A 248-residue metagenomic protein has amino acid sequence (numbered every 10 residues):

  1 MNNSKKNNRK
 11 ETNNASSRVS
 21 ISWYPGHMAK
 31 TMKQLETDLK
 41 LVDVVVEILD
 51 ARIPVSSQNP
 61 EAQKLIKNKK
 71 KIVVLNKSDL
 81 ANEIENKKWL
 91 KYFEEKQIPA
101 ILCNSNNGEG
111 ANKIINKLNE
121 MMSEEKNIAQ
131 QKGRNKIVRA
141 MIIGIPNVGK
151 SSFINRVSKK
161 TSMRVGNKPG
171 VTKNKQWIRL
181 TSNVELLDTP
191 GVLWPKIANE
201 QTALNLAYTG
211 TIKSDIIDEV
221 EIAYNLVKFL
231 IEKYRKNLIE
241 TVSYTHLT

Functional and structural regions predicted by a protein language model:
N2-V45, R52-E61, L65-K71, I84 (+2 more regions): Helix-rich effector regions associated with P-loop NTPase G domains
I48-A51, V74-N82, C103-E109, T209: G-domain G4 guanine-recognition motif of GTPases
L49-R52, S78, F93, V157 (+1 more regions): Anionic group-transfer/hydrolysis microenvironments
N82-R139: Canonical P-loop GTPase G-domain recognition
I137, K160, K175: Short coil/loop residues immediately preceding or within conserved phosphate-binding loops of NTP-utilizing enzyme
A140-K159: Glycine-rich phosphate-binding P-loop
K159-N167: Post-Walker A helix-loop "phosphate-sensing" segment adjacent to the P-loop in P-loop NTPases
